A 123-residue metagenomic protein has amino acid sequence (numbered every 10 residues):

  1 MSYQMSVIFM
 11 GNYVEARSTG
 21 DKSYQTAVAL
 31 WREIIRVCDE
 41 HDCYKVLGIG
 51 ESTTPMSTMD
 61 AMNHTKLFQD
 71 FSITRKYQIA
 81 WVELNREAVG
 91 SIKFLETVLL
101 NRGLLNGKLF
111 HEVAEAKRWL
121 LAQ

Functional and structural regions predicted by a protein language model:
M1-Q123: Amphipathic, Lys/Arg-enriched alpha-helical "gate/interface" segment within cytosolic domains that mediates
